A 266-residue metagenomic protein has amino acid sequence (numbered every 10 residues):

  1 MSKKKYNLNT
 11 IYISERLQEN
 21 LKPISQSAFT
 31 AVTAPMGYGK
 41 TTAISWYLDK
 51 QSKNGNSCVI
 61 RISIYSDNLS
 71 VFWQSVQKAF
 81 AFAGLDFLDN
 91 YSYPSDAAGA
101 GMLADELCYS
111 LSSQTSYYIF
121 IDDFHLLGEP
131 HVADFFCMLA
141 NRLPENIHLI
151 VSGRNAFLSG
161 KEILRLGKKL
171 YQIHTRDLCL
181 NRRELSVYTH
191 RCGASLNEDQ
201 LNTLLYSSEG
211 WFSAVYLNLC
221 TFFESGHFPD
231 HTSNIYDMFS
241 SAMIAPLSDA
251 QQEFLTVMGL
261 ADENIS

Functional and structural regions predicted by a protein language model:
M1-K22, L88-N90: Conserved adenine-nucleotide phosphate-binding loops and their immediately adjacent elements
F29, A34, L126-H131, M138-G167 (+1 more regions): Sensor-1/coupling segment of RecA-like P-loop NTPase cores
T30-R61: P-loop NTPase Walker A phosphate-binding motif
A34-M36, C58-L69, Y93-D96, T175-R176: A short hydrophobic beta-strand->loop->alpha-helix junction that borders the nucleotide-binding pocket of P-loop NTPases
G37, V71, Y171-Q172, R182 (+1 more regions): Amphipathic alpha-helical "lid/sensor" segments that cap RecA-like P-loop NTPase cores
S70-N90, C108: Conserved NTP-binding/hydrolysis module of P-loop NTPases
Y93, L107-V132: Conserved P-loop NTPase "ATPase switch" module shared by AAA+ and STAND
